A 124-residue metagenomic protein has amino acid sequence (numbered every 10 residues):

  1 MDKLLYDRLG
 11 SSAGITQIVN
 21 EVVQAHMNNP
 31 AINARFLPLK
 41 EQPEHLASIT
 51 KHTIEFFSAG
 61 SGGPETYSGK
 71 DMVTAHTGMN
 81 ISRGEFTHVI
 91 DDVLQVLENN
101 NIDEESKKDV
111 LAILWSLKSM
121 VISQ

Functional and structural regions predicted by a protein language model:
M1-Q124: Core of compact, soluble alpha-helical bundle domains
